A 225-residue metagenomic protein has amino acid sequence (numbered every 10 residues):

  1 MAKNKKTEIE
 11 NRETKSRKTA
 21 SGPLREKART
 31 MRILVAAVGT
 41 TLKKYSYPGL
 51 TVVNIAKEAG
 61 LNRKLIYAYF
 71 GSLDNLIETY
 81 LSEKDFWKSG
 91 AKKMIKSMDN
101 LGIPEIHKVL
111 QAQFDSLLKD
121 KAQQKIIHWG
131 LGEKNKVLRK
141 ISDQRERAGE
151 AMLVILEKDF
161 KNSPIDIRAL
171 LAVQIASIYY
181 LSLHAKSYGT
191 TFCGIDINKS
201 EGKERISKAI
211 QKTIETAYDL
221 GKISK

Functional and structural regions predicted by a protein language model:
M1-R29, K225: N-terminal intrinsically disordered/low-complexity leader segments
K27-G39, I55, Y80-K88: Generic hydrophobic, amphipathic alpha-helix propensity
T40-N75, T79: Helix-turn-helix
K88-K92, K96, N100, I126 (+3 more regions): Amphipathic alpha-helical packing segments from all-alpha helical-bundle domains
K92-K119, Q123, L170-L171: Hydrophobic alpha-helical connector segments
Q113, I126-L131, Q174, I178: Short alpha-helical scaffolding segments that buttress acidic/His motifs in well-ordered protein cores
L117-R139, A185-T191: Amphipathic alpha-helical segments used for helix-helix packing
L156-Q211, G221-K225: Hydrophobic/aromatic-rich alpha-helical bundle segments in the mid-to-C-terminal region
